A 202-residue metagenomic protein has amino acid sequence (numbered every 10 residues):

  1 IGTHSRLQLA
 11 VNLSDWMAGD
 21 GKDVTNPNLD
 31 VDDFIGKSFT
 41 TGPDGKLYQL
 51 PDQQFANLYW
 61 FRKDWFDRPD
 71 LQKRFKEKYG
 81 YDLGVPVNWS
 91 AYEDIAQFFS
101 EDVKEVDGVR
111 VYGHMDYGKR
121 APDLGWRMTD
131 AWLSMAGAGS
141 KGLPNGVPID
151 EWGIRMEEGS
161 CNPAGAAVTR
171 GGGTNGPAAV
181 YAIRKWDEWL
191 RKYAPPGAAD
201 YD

Functional and structural regions predicted by a protein language model:
G2-L58, D107, G125-R127: Hinge/lid segment of periplasmic solute-binding proteins
S5, M17, P69-D70, A96-K104 (+3 more regions): Sec/Tat-exported extracytoplasmic proteins
L47-Q49, E101-G118: Bilobed periplasmic-binding protein-like "clamshell/Venus-flytrap" ligand-binding domains
F61: A conserved hydrophobic position in a structured secondary element of the catalytic/binding core that shapes
D64-L83: Aromatic-glycine-rich donor-binding/catalytic loop that engages nucleotide-sugar donors across glycosyltransferases
Y79-V85, T169-G173: Second-shell loop/turn segments in exported
L83-F99: Short, well-ordered surface patches within globular domains
A91-A96, M135-D200: Glycine-centered hinge/linker elements that transmit conformational signals in sensory and ligand-binding systems
